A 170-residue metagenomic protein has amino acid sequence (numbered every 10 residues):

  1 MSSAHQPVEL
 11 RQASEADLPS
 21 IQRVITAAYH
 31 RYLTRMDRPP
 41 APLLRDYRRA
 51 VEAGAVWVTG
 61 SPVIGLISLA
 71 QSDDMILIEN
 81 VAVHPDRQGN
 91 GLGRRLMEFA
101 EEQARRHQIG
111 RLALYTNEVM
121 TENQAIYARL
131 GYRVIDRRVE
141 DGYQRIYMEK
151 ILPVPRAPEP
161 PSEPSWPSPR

Functional and structural regions predicted by a protein language model:
M1-E9, V154-R170: Short, low-complexity, intrinsically disordered N-terminal peptides in bacterial proteins
Q12-D86, R94-Q103, H107, V134-G142 (+2 more regions): Acetyl-CoA-dependent GNAT
H84-D86, N90, E118-V119: Active-site acidic-Proline motif in GNAT/NAT acetyltransferases
A104-T116: Conserved GNAT acetyl-CoA-binding A-motif
L114-N123, V139-Q144: Conserved beta-strand-loop-alpha-helix junction that forms the acyl-donor binding cleft
Y127, Y132: Conserved active-site tyrosine of GNAT-family acetyltransferases
